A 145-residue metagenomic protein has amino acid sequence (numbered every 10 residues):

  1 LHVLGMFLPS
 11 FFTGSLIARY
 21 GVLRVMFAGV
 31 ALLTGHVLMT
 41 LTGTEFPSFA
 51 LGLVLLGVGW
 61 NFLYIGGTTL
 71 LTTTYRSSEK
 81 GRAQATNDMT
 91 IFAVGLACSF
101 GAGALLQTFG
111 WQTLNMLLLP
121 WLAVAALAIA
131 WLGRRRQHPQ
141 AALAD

Functional and structural regions predicted by a protein language model:
L8-V22, L106: Helix-to-loop junctions at the C-terminal end of transmembrane segments in multipass secondary transporters
G21, T42-T44: Helix-breaking motifs and short loop linkers at transmembrane-helix boundaries and internal kinks in secondary membrane
R24-M39, L119: Structural signature of the two symmetry-related core transmembrane helices
H36, P47-L55: Paired small-residue
F62-Y75: Intracellular juxtamembrane helix-capping segments at the cytosolic ends of symmetry-related transmembrane helices
E79-Q107: A late C-terminal transmembrane helix in Major Facilitator Superfamily
A104-A123: A membrane-interface helix-boundary motif in multi-pass transporters
L119-D145: Multi-pass alpha-helical transporter architecture, strongest for 12-TM Major Facilitator/SLC carriers used
